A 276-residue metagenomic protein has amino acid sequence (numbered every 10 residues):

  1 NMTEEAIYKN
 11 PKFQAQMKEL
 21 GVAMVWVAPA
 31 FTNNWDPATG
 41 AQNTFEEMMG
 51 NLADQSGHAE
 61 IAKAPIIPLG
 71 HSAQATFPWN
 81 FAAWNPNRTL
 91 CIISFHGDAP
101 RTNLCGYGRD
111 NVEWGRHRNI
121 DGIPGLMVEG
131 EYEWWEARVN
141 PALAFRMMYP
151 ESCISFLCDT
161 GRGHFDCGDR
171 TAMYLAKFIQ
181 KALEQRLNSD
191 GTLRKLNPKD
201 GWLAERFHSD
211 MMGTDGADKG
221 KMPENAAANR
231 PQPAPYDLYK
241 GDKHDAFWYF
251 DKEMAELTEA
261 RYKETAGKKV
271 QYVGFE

Functional and structural regions predicted by a protein language model:
N1-M2, G130: Glycine-rich His-Gly loop
M2-M49: Active-site machinery of serine-nucleophile hydrolases
A6, W35-Q42, H71, W135 (+2 more regions): Solvent-exposed, acidic/flexible segments
K9, F13, A41-M48, Q74-F77 (+4 more regions): Stable alpha-helical elements in mature extracytoplasmic
A15-L20, E60-A62, Q74, W84-N85 (+2 more regions): Extracellular/periplasmic catalytic domains that process cell-envelope and extracellular macromolecules
W35-T76, A83-T89: Gly/Ser-rich "nucleophile elbow"/oxyanion-hole loop immediately N-terminal to the catalytic nucleophile in hydrolases
L90-A176: The feature captures the conserved acid-bearing segment of alpha/beta-hydrolase catalytic domains
S152, T160-E276: Alpha/beta-hydrolase-fold serine-hydrolase catalytic core, especially in secreted/extracellular enzymes
